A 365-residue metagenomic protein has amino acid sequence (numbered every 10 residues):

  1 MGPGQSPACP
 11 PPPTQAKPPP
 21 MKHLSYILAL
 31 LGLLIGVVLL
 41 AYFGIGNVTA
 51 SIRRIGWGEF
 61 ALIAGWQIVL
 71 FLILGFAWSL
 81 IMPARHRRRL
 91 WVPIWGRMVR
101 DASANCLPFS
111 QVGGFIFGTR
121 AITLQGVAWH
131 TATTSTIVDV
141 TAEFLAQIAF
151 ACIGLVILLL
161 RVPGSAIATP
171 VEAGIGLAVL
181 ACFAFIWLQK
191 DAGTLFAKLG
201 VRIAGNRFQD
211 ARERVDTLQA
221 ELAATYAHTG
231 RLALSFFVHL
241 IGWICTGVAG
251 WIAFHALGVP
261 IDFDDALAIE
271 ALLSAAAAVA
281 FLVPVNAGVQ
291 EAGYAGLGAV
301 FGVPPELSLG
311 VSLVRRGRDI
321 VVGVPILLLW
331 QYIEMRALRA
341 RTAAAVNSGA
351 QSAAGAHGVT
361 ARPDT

Functional and structural regions predicted by a protein language model:
G2-S6, P12-V99, I157, V162-A278 (+2 more regions): Predominantly cytoplasmic-facing regulatory/coupling regions of multi-pass membrane proteins
V92-W95, G114-F115, Q125-T141, V303-V314: Membrane-interface alpha-helices at helix entry/exit sites of multi-pass transporters
W95-Q125, R212-Q219: Extended non-transmembrane interhelical loops and adjacent amphipathic helices of multipass membrane proteins
V99, S103, L107, T131-V156 (+3 more regions): Membrane-embedded alpha-helical segments of transport systems, primarily multispan ion/solute transporters
R100-F109, A271-E291: Transmembrane alpha-helix interface/packing and boundary motifs in multi-pass membrane proteins, characterized by
Q111-Q125, I153, L282-V300, L329: Re-entrant/interfacial helical elements at transmembrane boundaries that shape and gate the permeation pathway
F117-A121, T133-T136, I148, F237-V238 (+1 more regions): Hydrophobic alpha-helical membrane segments of integral membrane proteins
V215-L218, L282-N286, Q290, Y294-R316: Hydrophobic alpha-helical transmembrane segments in multi-pass integral membrane proteins
